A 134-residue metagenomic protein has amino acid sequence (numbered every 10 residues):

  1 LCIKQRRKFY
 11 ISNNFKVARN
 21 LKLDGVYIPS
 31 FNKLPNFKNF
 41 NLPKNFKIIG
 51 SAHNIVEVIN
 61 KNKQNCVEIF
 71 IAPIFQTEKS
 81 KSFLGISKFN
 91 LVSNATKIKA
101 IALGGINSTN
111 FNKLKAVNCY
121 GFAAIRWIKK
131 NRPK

Functional and structural regions predicted by a protein language model:
L1-I3, F37-P43, I59-N62, N90-N94 (+1 more regions): Surface-exposed amphipathic alpha-helices with a cationic face
L1-L42: N-terminal active-site wall of soluble small-molecule enzyme domains
C2, L42, P73-Q76, I98: Generic preference for well-ordered secondary structure
K4-K8, K99, K134: Structural alpha-beta junctions
F9-G25, G50-N65, N94-A102, I106-A124: Catalytic cores of alpha/beta
N20-L21, G25-S30, F46-N94, N131-P133: Glycine/Thr-rich beta-alpha phosphate-binding loop at enzyme active sites
P29-F37, F70-L84, G105-K134: Glycine-rich phosphate-binding active-site loops on the catalytic face of alpha/beta enzymes
